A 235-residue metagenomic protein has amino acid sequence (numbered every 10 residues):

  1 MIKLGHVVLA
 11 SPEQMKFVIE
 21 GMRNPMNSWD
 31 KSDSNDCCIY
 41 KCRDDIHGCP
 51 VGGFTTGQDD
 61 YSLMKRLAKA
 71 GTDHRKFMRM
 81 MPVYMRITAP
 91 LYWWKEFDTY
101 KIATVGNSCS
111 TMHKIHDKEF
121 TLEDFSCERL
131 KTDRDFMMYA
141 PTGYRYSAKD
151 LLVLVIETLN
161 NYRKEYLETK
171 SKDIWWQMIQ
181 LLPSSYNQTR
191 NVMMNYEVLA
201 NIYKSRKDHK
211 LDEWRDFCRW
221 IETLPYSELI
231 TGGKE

Functional and structural regions predicted by a protein language model:
M1-E235: Family-specific signature for flavin-dependent thymidylate synthase
